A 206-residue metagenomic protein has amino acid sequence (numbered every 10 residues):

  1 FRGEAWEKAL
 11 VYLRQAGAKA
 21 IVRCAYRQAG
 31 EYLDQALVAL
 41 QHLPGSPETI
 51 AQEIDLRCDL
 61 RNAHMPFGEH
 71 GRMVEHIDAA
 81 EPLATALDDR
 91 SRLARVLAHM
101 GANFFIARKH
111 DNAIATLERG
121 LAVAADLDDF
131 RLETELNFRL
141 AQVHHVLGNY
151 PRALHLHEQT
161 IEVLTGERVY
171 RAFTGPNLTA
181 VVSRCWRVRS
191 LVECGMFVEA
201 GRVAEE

Functional and structural regions predicted by a protein language model:
F1-L97, N103: Extended alpha-helical scaffolding segments used for macromolecular assembly and cargo binding
L13-R14, G30-L33, I77, I114-L117 (+3 more regions): Hydrophobic face of alpha-helices
Q15-V22, V38, D55-H70, R92-N112 (+4 more regions): Tandem amphipathic alpha-helical repeat scaffolds
G17-A18, L37-G45, D78-D89, E118-D129 (+2 more regions): Amphipathic alpha-helical segments of tetratricopeptide repeats
R23-L37, V146-L164: Conserved long hydrophobic alpha-helices within structured protein cores
P151-V169, E193-R202: Proline-centered turn/helix-capping motifs that create local helix->coil transitions or kinks
